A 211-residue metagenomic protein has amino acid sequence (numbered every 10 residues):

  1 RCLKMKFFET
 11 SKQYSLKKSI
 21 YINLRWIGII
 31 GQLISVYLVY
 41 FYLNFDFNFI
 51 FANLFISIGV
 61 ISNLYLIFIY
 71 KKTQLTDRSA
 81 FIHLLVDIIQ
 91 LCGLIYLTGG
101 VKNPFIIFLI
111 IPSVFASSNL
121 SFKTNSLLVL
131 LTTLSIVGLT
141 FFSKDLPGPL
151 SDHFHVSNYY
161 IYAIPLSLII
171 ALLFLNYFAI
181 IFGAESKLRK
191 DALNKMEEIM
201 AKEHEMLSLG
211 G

Functional and structural regions predicted by a protein language model:
C2-L16: Short, Lys/Arg-rich, polar N-terminal cytosolic tail immediately upstream of the first transmembrane signal-anchor
K18, I30-I56, K72-I82, N119-A184: Alpha-helical transmembrane segments and their interfaces in multipass membrane proteins
I20, L175-F178, F182-E203, L207-G210: Amphipathic coiled-coil signal-transmission "stalk" helices
G28-L33, V86-Q90: Core segments of transmembrane alpha-helices that mediate helix-helix packing or line hydrophobic substrate/ligand
L33-Y37, L64, C92-Y96, V114-F115 (+1 more regions): Alpha-helical transmembrane segments of multipass membrane proteins
I56-I61, L85-I89, P104-P112, Y162-I170: Membrane-embedded alpha-helical segments of multi-pass membrane proteins, especially the transmembrane helices
G59-Q74: Canonical alpha-helical transmembrane segments
Q90-K102, I107-L127: Generic transmembrane alpha-helix motif of multi-pass integral membrane proteins
